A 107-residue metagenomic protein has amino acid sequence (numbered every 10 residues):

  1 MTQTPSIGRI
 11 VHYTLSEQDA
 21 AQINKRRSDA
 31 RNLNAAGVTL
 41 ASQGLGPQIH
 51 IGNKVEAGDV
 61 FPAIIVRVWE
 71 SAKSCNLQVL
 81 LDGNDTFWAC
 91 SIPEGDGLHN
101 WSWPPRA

Functional and structural regions predicted by a protein language model:
M1-T2, S16: A structural micro-motif recognizing beta-strand termini and the immediately following turn/loop segments
T4-S6: Short, well-ordered loop/turn sites that connect or cap secondary structure elements
R9, R26-R27, R31, R67 (+1 more regions): Arginine residue identity/basic-tract feature
I10-T14: Hydrophobic beta-strand signal
L15-Q18, A72: Generic hydrophobic alpha-helical segments
Q18-R31, A35-G52: Short, Lys/Arg- and Gly-enriched loop/turn segments at beta-strand edges
N53-F61, V66-A107: Intrinsically disordered, low-complexity, charged/polar segments
